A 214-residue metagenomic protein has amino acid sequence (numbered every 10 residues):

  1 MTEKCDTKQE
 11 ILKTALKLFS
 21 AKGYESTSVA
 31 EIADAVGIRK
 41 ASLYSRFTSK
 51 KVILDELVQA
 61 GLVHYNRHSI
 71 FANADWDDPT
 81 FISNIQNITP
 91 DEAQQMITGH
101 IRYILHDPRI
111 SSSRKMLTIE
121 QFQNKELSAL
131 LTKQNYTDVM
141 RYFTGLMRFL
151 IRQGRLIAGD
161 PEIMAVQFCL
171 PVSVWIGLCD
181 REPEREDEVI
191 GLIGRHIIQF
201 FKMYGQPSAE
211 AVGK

Functional and structural regions predicted by a protein language model:
M1-D6, W76-D77, E210-K214: N-terminal intrinsically disordered/low-complexity leader segments
E10, L18-A60: Helix-turn-helix
L12, V58, Q94-T98: Heptad-repeat coiled-coil signal-transmission/dimerization helices
V58-N66, A72-N73: Short, basic, alpha-helical segments at the C-terminal edge of helix-turn-helix-like DNA-binding modules
S69-P108, A165: Hydrophobic alpha-helical connector segments
I97-I101, R114-T118, F168, V172 (+1 more regions): Short alpha-helical scaffolding segments that buttress acidic/His motifs in well-ordered protein cores
L105-T118, F122-R152: Amphipathic alpha-helical packing segments from all-alpha helical-bundle domains
A129, K133, T137, M147-I198 (+1 more regions): Hydrophobic/aromatic-rich alpha-helical bundle segments in the mid-to-C-terminal region
